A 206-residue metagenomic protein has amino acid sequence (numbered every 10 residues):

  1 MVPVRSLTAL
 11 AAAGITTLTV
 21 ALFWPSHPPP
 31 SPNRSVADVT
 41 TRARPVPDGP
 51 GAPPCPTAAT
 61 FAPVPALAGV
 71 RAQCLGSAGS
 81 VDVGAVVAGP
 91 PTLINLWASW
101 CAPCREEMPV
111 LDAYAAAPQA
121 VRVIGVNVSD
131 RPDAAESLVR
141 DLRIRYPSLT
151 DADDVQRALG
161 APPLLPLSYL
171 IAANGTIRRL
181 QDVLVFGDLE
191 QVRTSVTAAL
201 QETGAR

Functional and structural regions predicted by a protein language model:
M1-Q73: N-terminal targeting signals for export/organelle localization
R5-P25, N95-L96, V110, V128 (+2 more regions): Hydrophobic alpha-helical membrane segments, chiefly transmembrane helices and signal peptide h-regions, characterized
P65-L67, A88-G89, V121: Extracytoplasmic
C74-G76, I171-A172: Short, acidic, Ser/Thr-enriched surface-loop or helix-capping motifs
S80-G84, I94, S129, L149-A152 (+1 more regions): Hydrophobic alpha-helical segments that drive targeting, anchoring, or assembly
V81-R105, L111: Short active-site neighborhood of thiol/selenol oxidoreductases, capturing the structured segment around
R105-L142, Q156-A158: Structural microenvironment flanking redox-active thiols in thiol-disulfide oxidoreductases
S137-I144, T150-R206: Thiol/disulfide oxidoreductase modules built on the thioredoxin-like
